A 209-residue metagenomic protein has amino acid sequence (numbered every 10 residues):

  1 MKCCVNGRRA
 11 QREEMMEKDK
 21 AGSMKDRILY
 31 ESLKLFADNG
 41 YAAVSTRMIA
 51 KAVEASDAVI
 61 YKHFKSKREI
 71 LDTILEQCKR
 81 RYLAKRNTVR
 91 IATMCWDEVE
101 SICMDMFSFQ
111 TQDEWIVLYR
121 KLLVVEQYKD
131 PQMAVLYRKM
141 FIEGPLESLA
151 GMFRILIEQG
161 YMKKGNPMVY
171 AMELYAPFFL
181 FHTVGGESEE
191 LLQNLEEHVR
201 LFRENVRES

Functional and structural regions predicted by a protein language model:
M1-M16, S101-S108, R154-E158, A176-P177 (+1 more regions): C-terminal peripheral helix-coil segments that are non-catalytic and often amphipathic
R27, E31-E69, T73-I74: Helix-turn-helix
A42-A43, Q159-N166: Short, charged helix-capping/linker segments at alpha-helix termini
T73, R86-L118, M168-L174: Hydrophobic alpha-helical connector segments
E76-L83: Short, basic, alpha-helical segments at the C-terminal edge of helix-turn-helix-like DNA-binding modules
E98, T111-L136, T183: Amphipathic alpha-helical segments used for helix-helix packing
Q112, P131-E158: Amphipathic alpha-helical packing segments from all-alpha helical-bundle domains
A150, K164-Y175, E196: Short, well-structured alpha-helical segments
